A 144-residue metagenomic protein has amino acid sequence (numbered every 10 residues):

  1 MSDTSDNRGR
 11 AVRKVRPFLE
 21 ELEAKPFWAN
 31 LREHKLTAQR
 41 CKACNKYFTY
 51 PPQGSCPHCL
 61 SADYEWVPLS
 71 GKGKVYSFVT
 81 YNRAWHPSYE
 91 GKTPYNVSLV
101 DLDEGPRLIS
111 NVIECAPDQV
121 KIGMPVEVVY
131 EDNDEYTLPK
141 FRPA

Functional and structural regions predicted by a protein language model:
K35-A38, P52-Q53: Residues immediately within or flanking Cys/His clusters that coordinate Zn2+ in small zinc-binding modules
R40-A43, S55-S61: Short, cysteine/histidine-rich loop/knuckle motifs that typically chelate Zn2+
T49, D63-E65: Short functional micro-motifs and their immediate structural scaffolds
Q53-H58, V67-K74: Short cysteine/histidine-rich zinc-coordinating motifs and their immediately flanking basic loops
K72-K74, F78, C115: Residue-level recognition of beta-strand microenvironments
F78-R83, E131-D134: Short, conserved beta-turn/loop elements at beta-strand boundaries and strand-helix junctions
K92-L108: Short, basic/aromatic beta-hairpin or loop at an interaction surface
G105-A144: Well-ordered alpha/beta subsegment
